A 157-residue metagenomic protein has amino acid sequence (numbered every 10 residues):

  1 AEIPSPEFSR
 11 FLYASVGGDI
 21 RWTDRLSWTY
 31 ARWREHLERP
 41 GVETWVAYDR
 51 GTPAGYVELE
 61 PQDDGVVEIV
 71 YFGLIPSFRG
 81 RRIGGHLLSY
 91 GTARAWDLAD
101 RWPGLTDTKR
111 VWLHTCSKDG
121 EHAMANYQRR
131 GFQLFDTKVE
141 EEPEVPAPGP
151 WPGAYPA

Functional and structural regions predicted by a protein language model:
A1-R25, A157: Short amphipathic alpha-helix that is part of the acyltransferase structural core
R21-P40, C116, Y127: Short, solvent-exposed linear motifs at loop/edge-of-secondary-structure regions
W28-A31, L37-P76: A conserved beta-strand-loop-helix scaffold within acyl/acetyltransferase catalytic domains
V42, T108-R110: A general structural motif
V66, R110-W112: Structural preference for beta-strand elements that scaffold enzyme active sites
Y71-L74, G80-D97, M124-R129: Conserved acetyl-CoA-binding loop-helix of GNAT-fold acetyltransferases
R79, A95, G104-L105, W112-A123 (+1 more regions): Conserved beta-strand-loop-alpha-helix junction that forms the acyl-donor binding cleft
R129-A157: Terminal substrate-recognition subdomain of acyl/acetyltransferases
